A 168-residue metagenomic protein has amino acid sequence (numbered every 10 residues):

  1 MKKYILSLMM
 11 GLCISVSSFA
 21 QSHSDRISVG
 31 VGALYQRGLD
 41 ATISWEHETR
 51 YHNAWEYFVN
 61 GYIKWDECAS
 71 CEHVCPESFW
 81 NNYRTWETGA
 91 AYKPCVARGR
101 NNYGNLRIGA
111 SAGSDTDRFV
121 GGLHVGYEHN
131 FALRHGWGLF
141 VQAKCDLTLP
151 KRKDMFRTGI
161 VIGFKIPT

Functional and structural regions predicted by a protein language model:
M1-Y4, Q21: Positively charged n-region of N-terminal signal peptides that target proteins for export
S7-S15: Bacterial N-terminal signal peptides
A20-W65, K165-P167: Short glycine/proline- and aromatic-enriched beta-strand/turn motifs that initiate or cap beta-hairpins
D25-V29, H73-P76, A110, K144: Extracytoplasmic loops and strand-loop junctions of Gram-negative outer membrane beta-barrel proteins
V29-T42, W80-R84, S111-G122, T148-R157: Solvent-exposed loop/turn segments connecting transmembrane beta-strands in outer-membrane beta-barrel proteins
E46-L139: Gram-negative (and chloroplast) outer-membrane scaffold detector with strong preference for beta-barrel transmembrane
T88, D154-T168: Outer-membrane beta-barrel "beta-signal"
V141-L149: Low-complexity, intrinsically disordered Gly/Pro/Thr-rich segments
